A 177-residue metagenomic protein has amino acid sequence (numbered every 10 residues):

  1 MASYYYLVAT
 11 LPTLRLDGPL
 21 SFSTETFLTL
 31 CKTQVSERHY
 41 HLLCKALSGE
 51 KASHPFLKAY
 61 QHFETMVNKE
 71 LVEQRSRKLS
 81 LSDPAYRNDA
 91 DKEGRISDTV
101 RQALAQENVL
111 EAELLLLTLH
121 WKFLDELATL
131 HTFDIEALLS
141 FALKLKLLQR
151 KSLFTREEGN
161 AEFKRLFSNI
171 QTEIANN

Functional and structural regions predicted by a protein language model:
M1-N177: Extended alpha-helical surfaces
